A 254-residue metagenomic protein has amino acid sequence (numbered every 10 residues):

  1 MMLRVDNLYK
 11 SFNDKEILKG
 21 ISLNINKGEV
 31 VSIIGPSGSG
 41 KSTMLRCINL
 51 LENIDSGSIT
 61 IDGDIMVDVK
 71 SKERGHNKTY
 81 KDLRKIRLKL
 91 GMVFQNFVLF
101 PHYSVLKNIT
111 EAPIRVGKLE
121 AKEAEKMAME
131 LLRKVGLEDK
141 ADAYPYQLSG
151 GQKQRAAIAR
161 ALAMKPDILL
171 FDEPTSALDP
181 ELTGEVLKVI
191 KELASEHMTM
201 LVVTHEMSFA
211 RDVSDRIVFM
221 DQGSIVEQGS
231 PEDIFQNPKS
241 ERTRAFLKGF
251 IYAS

Functional and structural regions predicted by a protein language model:
Y103-E111: Short coil-to-helix segment of the ABC ATPase nucleotide-binding domain corresponding to the Q-loop/switch region
Y144-L148, Q152: Conserved ABC ATPase signature
A163-D167: A short, proline-enriched helix->beta-strand linker immediately N-terminal to the Walker B motif in ABC-type P-loop
L169-D172: Catalytic Walker B motif of ABC-type/P-loop ATPase nucleotide-binding domains
Q228-G229: ABC ATPase "signature
